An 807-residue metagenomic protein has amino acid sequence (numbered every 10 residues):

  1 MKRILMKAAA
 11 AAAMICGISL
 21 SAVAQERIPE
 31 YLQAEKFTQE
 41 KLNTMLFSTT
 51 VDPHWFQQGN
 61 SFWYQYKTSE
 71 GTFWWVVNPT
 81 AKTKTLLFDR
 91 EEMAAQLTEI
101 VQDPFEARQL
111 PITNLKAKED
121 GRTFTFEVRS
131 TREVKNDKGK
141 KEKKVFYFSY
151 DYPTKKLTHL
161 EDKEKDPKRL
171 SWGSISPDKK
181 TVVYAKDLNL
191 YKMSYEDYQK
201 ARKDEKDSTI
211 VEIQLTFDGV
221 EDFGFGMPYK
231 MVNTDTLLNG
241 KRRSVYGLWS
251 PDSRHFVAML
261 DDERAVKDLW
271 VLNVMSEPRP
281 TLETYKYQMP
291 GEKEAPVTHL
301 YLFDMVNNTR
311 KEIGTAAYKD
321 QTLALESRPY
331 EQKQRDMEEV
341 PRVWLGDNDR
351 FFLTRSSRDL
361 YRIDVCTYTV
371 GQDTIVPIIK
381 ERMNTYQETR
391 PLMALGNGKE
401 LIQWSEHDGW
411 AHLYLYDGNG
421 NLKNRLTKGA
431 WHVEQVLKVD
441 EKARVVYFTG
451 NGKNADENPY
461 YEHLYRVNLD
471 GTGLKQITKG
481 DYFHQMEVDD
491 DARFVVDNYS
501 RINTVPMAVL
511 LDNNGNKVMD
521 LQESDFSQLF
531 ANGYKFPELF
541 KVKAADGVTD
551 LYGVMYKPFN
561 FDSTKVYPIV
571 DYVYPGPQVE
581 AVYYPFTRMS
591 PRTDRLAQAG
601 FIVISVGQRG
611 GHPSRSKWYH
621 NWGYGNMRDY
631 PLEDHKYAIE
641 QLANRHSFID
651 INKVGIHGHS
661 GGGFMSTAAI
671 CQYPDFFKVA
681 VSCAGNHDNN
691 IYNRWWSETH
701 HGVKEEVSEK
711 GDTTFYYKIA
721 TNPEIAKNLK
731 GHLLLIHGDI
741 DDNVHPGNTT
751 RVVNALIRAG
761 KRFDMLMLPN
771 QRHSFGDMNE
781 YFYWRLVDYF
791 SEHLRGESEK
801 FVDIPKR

Functional and structural regions predicted by a protein language model:
M1-P29: Bacterial Sec-dependent N-terminal signal peptides
I4-L5, A9, P29, V245 (+3 more regions): Small/flexible residues
L5, A12, E26-R27, K36 (+22 more regions): Generic alpha-helix detector with strongest preference for long hydrophobic helices that associate with membranes
L5-M6, A10, T385, L469 (+2 more regions): Sequence-pattern detector for short linear motifs and compositional/periodic biases rather than a specific fold
G17, A24-P506, L510-L511, E799-K800 (+1 more regions): Beta-propeller folds
P53, D268, V340, F483-R807: Serine-hydrolase catalytic core recognition
